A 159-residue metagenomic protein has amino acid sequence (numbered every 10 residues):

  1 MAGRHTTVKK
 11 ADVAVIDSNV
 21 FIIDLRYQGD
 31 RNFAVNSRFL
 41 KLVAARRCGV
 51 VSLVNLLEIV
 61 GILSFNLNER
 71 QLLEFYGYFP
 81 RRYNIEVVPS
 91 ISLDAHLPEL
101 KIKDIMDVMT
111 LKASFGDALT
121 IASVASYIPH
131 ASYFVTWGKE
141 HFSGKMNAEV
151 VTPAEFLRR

Functional and structural regions predicted by a protein language model:
M1-A11, I121-R159: Acidic, PIN/NYN-like endoribonuclease modules and their adjacent C-terminal/linker elements
M1-V51, S64-L73, G144: Short, well-structured N-terminal submotif of metal-dependent ribonuclease cores
V20, N55, L119-T120, E140-H141: Alpha-helix capping/helix-boundary segments
A45-R46, R82, H130: Structured helix-beta-strand junction loops
C48, N84-E86, E149: Conserved beta-strand segments of alpha/beta enzyme cores
I62-L93: Helix-adjacent hinge/juxtasegments
E86-K139: Active-site neighborhoods of divalent-metal-dependent phosphate/nucleic-acid chemistry enzymes
